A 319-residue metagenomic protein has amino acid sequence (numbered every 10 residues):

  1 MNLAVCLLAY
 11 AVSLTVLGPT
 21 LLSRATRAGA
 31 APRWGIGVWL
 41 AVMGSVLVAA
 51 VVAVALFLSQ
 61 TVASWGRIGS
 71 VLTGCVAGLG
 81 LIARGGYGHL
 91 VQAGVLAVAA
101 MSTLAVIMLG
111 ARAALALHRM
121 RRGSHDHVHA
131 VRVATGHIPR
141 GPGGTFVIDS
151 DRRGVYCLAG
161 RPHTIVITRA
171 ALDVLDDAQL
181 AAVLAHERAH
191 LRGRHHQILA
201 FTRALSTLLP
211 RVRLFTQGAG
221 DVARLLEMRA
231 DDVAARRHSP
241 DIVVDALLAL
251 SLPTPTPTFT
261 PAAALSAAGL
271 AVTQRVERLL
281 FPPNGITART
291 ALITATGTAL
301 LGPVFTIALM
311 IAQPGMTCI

Functional and structural regions predicted by a protein language model:
M1-L47: Membrane-anchoring/interfacial helices and their immediately flanking loops in integral membrane proteins
N2, F305-I319: Juxtamembrane boundary at the C-terminal end of a transmembrane helix
A4, W34-A41, L90-A100, I293: Alpha-helical transmembrane segments of integral membrane proteins
G18, L22-G35, V91, V95-V98 (+2 more regions): Polar-ligand-bearing catalytic/cofactor-coordination segments of membrane-embedded or membrane-tethered inner-membrane
V48-Q60, V76-R122: Transmembrane alpha-helices and immediately adjacent membrane-cytoplasm interface residues in multi-pass integral
A63-G85, T317-I319: Membrane-interfacial helical/loop segments at transmembrane boundaries in membrane proteins
A288-M310: Bilayer-spanning, highly hydrophobic alpha-helical transmembrane segments
